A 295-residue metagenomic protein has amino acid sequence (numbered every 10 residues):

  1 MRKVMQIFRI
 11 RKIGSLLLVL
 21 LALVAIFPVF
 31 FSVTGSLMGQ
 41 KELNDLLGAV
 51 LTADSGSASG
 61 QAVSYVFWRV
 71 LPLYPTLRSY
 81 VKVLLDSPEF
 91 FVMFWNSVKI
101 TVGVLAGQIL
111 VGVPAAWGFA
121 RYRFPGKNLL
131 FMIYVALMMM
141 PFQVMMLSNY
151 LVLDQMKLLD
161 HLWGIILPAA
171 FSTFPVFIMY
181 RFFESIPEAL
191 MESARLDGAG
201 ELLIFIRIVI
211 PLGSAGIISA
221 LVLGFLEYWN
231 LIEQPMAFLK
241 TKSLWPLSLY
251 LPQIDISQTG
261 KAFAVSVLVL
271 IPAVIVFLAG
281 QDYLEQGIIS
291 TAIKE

Functional and structural regions predicted by a protein language model:
R2, Q6-E295: A structural signal for multi-pass alpha-helical bundles of membrane permease subunits that mediate small-molecule
